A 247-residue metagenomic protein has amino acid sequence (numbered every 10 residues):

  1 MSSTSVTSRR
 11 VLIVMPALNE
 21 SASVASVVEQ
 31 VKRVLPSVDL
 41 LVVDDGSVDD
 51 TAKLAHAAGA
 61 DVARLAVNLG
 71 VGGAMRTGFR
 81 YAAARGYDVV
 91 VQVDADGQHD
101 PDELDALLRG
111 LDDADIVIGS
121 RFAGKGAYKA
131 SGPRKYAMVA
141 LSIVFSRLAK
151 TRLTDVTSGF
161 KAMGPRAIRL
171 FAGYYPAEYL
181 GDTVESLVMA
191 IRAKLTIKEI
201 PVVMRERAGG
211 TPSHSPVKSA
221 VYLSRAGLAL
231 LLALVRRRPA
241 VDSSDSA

Functional and structural regions predicted by a protein language model:
R10-L12, E185: Cell-envelope/extracellular polymer assembly enzymes that use nucleotide-activated donors
L12-P16, R64: Short hydrophobic beta-strand elements that form part of the catalytic alpha/beta core underpinning NDP-sugar/donor
N19-R33: Short, well-formed alpha-helical segments that are part of the catalytic scaffolds of diverse glycosyltransferases
E20-S23, S47, D100: Donor nucleotide-sugar binding loop of glycosyltransferases
D44-A52, G97: A conserved acidic beta->alpha catalytic loop
L65-A84, P101-L180, E206-S224, R238-A247: Acceptor/aglycone-binding surface of glycosyltransferases and processive sugar-polymer synthases
Y87-Q98: Short beta-strand-to-loop acidic/aromatic patch adjacent to the donor-nucleotide binding site
R152, A177-E178, L187-R205: Catalytic donor-sugar/metal-binding loop of nucleotide-sugar-dependent glycosyltransferases
